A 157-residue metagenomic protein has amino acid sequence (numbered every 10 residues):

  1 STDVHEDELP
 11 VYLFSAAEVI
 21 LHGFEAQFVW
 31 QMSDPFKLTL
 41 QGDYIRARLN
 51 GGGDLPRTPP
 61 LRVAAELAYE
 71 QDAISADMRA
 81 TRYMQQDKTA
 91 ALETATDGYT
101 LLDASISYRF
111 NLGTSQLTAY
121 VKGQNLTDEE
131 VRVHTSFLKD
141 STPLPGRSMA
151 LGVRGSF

Functional and structural regions predicted by a protein language model:
S1, G23, L101, R154-S156: Intrinsically disordered, low-complexity regulatory regions of eukaryotic regulatory proteins
S1-V4, E129-V131: Short acidic/His/Gly/Ser-rich catalytic and metal-binding motifs that mark active-site loops of diverse hydrolases
D3-Y12, L55-P60, E93-G98, T135-P143: Flexible, surface-exposed loop regions and adjacent strand-edge segments of Gram-negative outer-membrane beta-barrel
D7, V11-T89, T127: Gram-negative outer-membrane beta-barrel transporters
D34-F36, L61-V63, D72-I74, T100-L102 (+2 more regions): Outer-envelope beta-barrel architecture signal
D87-K88, Y108-F157: C-terminal beta-signal and adjacent terminal beta-strands/loops of Gram-negative outer-membrane beta-barrel proteins
